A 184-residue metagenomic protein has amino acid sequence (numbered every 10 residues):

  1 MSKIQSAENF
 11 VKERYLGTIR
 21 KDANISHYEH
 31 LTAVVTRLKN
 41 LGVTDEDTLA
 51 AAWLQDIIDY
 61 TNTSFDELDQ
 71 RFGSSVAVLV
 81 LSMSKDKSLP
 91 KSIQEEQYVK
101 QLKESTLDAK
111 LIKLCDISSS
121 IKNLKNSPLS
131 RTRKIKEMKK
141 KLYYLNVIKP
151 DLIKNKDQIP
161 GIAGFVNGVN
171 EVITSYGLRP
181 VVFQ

Functional and structural regions predicted by a protein language model:
M1-Q184: Active-site helical microenvironments for divalent-metal-assisted chemistry
